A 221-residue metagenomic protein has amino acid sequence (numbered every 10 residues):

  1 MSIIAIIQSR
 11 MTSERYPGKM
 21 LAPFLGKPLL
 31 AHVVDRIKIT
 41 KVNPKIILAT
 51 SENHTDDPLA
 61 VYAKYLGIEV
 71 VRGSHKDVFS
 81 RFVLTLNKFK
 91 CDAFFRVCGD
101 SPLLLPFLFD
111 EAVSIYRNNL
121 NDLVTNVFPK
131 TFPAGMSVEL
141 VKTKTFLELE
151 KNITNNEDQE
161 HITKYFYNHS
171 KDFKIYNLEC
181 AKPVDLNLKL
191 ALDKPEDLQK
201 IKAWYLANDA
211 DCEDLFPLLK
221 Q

Functional and structural regions predicted by a protein language model:
S2-T50: N-terminal glycine-rich phosphate-binding loop and ensuing alpha1 helix
N43, K90-C91, N118-D122, F173 (+1 more regions): Short, high-confidence coil segments that cap the C-terminus of an alpha-helix and link into the following beta-strand
E52-R117: Short phosphate-binding loop-to-helix
L104-L188, Q199, A203, P217-Q221: Conserved core of the sugar-phosphate nucleotidyltransferase
K194: Short, conserved phosphate/pyrophosphate- and ester-handling motifs at nucleotide-, phospho-/glycolipid
A207-D211, K220: Anion-recognition interface
